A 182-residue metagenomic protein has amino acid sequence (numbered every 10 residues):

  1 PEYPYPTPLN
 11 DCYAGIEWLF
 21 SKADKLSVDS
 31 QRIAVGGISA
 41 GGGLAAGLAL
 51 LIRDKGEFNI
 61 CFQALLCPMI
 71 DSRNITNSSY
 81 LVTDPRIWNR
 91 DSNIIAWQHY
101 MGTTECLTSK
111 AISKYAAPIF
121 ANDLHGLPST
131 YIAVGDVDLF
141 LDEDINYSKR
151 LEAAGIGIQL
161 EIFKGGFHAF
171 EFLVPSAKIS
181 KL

Functional and structural regions predicted by a protein language model:
P1-L182: Alpha/beta-hydrolase superfamily serine-hydrolase fold, recognizing
